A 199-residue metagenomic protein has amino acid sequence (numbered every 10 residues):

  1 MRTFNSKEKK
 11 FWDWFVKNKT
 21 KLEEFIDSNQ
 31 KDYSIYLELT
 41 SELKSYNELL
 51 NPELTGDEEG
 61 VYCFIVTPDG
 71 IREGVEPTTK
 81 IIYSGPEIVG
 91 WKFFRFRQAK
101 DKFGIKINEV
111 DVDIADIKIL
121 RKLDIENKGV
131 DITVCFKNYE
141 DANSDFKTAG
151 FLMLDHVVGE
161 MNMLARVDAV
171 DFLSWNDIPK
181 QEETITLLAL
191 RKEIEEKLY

Functional and structural regions predicted by a protein language model:
M1-V61, D69-Y199: Long, contiguous binding/interaction regions
